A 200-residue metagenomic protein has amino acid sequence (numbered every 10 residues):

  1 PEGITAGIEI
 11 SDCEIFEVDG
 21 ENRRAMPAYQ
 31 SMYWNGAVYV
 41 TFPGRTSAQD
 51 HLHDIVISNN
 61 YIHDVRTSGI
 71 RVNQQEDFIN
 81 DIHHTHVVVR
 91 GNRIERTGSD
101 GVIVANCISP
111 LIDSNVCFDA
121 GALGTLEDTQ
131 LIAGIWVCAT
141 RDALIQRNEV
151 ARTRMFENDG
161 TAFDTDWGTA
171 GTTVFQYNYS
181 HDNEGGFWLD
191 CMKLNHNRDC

Functional and structural regions predicted by a protein language model:
P1, R23-L52, D64-N80, H84 (+4 more regions): Extracellular beta-strand/beta-solenoid scaffold signature
T5, V18-A25: Short, solvent-exposed beta-strand-terminating loops
E14-F16, T41, I62: Extended surface/linker regions that mediate inter-domain or inter-protein docking in multi-component redox
D19, R66, P110, A143-L144: Repeated loop/turn-to-beta-strand initiation elements of outer-membrane beta-barrel proteins
I79, P110-L111, A143, T153 (+3 more regions): Flexible loop/turn segments at secondary-structure boundaries
F118-G134, C138-D142, Q146-M155, A162-D164 (+1 more regions): Core solenoid repeat modules with strong leucine/isoleucine-rich periodicity, prominently canonical LRR arrays but also
